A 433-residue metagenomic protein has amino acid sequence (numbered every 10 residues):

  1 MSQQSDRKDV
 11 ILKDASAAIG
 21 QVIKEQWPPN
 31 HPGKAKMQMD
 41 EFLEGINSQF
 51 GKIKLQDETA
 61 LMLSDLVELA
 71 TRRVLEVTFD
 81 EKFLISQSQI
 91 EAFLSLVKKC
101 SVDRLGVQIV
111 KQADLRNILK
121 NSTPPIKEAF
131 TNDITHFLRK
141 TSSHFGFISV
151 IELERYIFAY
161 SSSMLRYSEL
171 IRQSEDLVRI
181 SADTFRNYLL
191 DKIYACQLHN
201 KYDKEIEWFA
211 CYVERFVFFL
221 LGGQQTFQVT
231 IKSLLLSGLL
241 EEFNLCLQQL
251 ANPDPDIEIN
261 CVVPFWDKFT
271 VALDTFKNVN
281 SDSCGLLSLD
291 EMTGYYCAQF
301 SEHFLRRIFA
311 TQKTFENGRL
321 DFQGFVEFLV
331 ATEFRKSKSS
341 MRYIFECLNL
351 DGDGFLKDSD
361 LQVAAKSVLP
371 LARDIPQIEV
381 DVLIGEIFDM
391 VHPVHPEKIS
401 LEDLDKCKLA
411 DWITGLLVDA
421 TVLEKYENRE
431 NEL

Functional and structural regions predicted by a protein language model:
M1-T71: Intrinsically disordered, low-complexity acidic/proline-rich regions of large eukaryotic scaffold proteins
E25, L63, V77-L105, S122 (+6 more regions): Long, highly charged low-complexity segments
Q87-S122, K127-F158, S163-R179, D203-Q228 (+4 more regions): Primarily EF-hand calcium-binding motifs
E128, S181, Q197-H199, T230-I231 (+8 more regions): Intrinsically disordered, low-complexity regions enriched in proline, serine, glycine and charged residues
I157, I259, V263, Y296-A298 (+2 more regions): Solenoid-like repeat scaffolds
F185, Q197-Y202, A210-P253: Eukaryotic endomembrane system proteins
L198-I206, E258-C261, Y295, I375-Q377: HEAT/armadillo-like alpha-solenoid scaffolds in large eukaryotic assembly and transport factors
V229-L234, G238-I308, D321: Extended repeat-based solenoid scaffolds, especially LRR ectodomains and other repeat-derived architectures
